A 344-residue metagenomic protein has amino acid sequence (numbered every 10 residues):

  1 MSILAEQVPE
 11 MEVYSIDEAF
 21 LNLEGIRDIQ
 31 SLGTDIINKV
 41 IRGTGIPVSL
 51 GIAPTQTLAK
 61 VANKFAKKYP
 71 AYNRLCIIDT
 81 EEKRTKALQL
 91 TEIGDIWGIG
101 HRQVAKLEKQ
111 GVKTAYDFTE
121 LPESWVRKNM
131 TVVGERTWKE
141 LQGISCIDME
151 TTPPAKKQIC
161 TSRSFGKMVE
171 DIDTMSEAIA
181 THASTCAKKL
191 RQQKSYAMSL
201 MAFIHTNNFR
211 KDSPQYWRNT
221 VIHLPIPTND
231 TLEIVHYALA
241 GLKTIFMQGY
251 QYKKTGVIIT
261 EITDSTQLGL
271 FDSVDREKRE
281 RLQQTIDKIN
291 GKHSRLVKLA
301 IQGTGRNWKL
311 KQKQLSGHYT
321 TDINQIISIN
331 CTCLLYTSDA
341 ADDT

Functional and structural regions predicted by a protein language model:
M1-K68, E135, G143-T151, S184 (+2 more regions): Structure-specific DNA junction-binding interface
A19-E24, N219-P225, T266-D272: Short, hydrophobic beta-strand segments
N73-L90: A short, charged helix-loop
A105-G249, C331: DNA-contacting surface of Y-family translesion DNA polymerases
S265-L334: Charged substrate- and nucleic-acid-binding regions of tRNA-handling and nucleotidyl-transfer enzymes, centered on
Y336-T344: Conserved small/polar residues in nucleotide/adenosyl-binding loops
